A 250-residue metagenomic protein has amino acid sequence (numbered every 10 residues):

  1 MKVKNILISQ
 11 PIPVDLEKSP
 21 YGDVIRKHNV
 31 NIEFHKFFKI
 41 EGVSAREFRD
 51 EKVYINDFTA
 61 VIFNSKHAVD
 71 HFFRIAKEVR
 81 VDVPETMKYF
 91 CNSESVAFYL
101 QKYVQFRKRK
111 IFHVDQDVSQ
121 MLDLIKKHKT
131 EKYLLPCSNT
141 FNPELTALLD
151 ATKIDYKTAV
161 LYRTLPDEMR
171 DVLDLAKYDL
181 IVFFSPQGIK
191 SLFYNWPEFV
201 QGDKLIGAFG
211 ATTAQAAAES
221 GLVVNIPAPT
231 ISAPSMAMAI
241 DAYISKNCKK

Functional and structural regions predicted by a protein language model:
M1-K250: Conserved beta-alpha
